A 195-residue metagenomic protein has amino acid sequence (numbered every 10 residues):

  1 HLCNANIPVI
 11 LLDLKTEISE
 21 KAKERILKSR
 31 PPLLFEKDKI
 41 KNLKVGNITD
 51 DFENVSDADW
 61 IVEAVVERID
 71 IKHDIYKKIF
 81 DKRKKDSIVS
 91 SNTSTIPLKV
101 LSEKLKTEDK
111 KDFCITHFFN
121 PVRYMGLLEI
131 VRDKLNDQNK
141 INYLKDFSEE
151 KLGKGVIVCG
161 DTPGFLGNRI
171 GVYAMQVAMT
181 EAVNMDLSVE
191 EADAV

Functional and structural regions predicted by a protein language model:
H1-K28, K82: NAD(P)+-binding Rossmann beta1-loop-alpha1 motif at the extreme N-terminus of oxidoreductases
K15, D109, D137, D186-E191: Helix N-cap / loop-to-helix initiation motif
K23-L43, S90: N-terminal glycine-rich dinucleotide-binding loop that anchors FAD/FMN and/or NAD(P) in oxidoreductases
E24, K28-P31, D81-K84, N142 (+2 more regions): Generic secondary-structure signature for well-ordered alpha-helical cores
L34-G46, K85, D109-D112, G153-K154: A short helix-to-beta-strand connector/capping loop
I48-D112: Rossmann-fold NAD(P) dinucleotide-binding segment
S87-R169: Rossmann-fold dinucleotide-binding core
E149, T162-V195: Helical "substrate-binding/catalytic lid" subdomain of Rossmann-like NAD(P)-dependent dehydrogenases/reductases
